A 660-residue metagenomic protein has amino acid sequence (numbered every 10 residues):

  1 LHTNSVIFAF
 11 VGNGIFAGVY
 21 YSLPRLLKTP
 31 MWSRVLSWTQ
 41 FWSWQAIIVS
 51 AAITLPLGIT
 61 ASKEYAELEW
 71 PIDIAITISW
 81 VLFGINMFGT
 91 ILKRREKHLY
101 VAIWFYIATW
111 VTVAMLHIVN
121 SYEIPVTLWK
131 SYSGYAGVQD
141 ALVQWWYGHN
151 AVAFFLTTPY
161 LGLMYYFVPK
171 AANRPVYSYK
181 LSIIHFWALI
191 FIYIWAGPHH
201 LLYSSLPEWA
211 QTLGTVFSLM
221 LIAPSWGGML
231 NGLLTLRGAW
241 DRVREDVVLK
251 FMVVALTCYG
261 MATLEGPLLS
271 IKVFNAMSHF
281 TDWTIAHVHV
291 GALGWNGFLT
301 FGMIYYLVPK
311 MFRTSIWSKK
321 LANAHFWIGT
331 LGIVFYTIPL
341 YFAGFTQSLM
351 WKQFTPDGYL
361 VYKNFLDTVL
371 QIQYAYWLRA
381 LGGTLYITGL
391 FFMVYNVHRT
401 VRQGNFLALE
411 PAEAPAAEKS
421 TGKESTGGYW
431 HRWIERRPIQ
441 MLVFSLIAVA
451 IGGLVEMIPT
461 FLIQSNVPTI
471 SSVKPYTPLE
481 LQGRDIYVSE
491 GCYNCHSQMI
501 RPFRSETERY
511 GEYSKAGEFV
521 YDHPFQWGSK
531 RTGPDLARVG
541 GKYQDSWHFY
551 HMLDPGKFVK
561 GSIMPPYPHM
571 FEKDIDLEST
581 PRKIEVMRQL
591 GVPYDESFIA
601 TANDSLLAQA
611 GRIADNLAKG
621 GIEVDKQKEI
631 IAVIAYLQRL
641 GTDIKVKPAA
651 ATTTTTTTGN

Functional and structural regions predicted by a protein language model:
L1, S5-V6, A141-L142, G427-E435 (+5 more regions): Sequence context of c-type cytochrome heme-c attachment sites
L1-I59, P71-I91, I103-L128, W145-A171 (+13 more regions): Hydrophobic cores of alpha-helical transmembrane segments in multi-pass integral membrane proteins
T388-T400, G533-P534, Y543-Y550, K619-T658: Extended amphipathic secondary-structure runs
F406, E410, A417, G422-Y476 (+2 more regions): Post-cleavage N-terminal segment of exported redox proteins
S445-A450, E508-E629: Electron-transfer interface patches adjacent to heme c in soluble/periplasmic c-type cytochromes and di-/multiheme
Q464-V488, P502-F503, T532, K619-E629 (+2 more regions): Electrostatic cytochrome c docking/interface patches
G483, S489-Q498, H548, V633 (+1 more regions): The canonical Cys-X-X-Cys-His
C495, G561-Y567, I644-T652: Surface-exposed patches in mature extracellular/periplasmic domains of secreted proteins
